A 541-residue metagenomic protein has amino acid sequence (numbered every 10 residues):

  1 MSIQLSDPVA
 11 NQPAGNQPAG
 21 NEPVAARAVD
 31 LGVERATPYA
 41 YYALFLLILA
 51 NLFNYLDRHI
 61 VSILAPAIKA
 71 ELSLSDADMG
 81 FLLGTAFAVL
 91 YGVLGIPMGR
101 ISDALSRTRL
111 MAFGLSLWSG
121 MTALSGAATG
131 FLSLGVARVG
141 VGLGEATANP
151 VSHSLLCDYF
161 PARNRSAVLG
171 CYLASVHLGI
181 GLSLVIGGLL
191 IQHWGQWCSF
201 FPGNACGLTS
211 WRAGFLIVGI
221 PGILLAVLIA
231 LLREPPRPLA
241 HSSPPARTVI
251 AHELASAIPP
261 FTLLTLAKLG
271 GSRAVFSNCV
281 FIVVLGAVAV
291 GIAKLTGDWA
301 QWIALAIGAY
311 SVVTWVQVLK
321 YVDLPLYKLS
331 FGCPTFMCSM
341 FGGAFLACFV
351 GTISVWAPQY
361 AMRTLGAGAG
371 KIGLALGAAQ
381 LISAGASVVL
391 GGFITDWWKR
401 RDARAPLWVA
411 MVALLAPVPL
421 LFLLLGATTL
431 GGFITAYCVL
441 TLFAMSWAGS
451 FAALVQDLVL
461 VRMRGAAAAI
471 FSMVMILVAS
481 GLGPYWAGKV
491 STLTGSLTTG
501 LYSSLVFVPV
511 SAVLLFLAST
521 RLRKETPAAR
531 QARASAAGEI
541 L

Functional and structural regions predicted by a protein language model:
V61-S62, S272-A304, P334-A384, V388 (+2 more regions): Extracytoplasmic gate region of multi-pass secondary transporters
S62-V93: Extracellular/periplasmic helix-loop-helix junction of adjacent transmembrane segments in MFS-like secondary
S73, S106, A127-S133, G144 (+2 more regions): Helix-breaking motifs and short loop linkers at transmembrane-helix boundaries and internal kinks in secondary membrane
L82-R100, H153, A378-G391: Central cavity-lining transmembrane alpha-helices of secondary-active solute carriers, predominantly the Major
V93-L132: Conserved MFS/SLC helix-loop-helix module at the cytosolic interface between two early adjacent transmembrane helices
A137-S175: Cytoplasmic helix-loop-helix junction between adjacent transmembrane helices in 12-TM secondary transporters
Y172, V176-R237, A267-A306: Helix-loop-helix hairpin linking two adjacent transmembrane segments in secondary transporters
A403-F451: C-terminal transmembrane helical hairpin of 12-TM major facilitator-type secondary transporters
